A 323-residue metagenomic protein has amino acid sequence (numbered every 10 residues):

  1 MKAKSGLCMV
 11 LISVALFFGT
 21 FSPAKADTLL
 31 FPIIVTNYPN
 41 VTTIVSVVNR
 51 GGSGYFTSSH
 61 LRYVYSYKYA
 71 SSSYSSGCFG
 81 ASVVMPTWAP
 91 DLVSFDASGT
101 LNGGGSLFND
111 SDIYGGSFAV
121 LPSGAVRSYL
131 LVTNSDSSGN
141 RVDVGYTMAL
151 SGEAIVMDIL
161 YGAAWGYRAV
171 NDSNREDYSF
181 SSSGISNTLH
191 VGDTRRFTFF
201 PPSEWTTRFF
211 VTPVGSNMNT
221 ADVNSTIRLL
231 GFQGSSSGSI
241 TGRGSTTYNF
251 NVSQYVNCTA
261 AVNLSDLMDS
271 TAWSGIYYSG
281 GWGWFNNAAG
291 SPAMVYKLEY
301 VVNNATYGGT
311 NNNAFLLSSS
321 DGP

Functional and structural regions predicted by a protein language model:
M1-V10: Bacterial N-terminal signal peptides that target proteins for export
M9-G19: Bacterial N-terminal signal peptides
S22-P323: Gly/Pro-rich, tryptophan- and cysteine-flecked surface segments typical of secreted/extracellular proteins
